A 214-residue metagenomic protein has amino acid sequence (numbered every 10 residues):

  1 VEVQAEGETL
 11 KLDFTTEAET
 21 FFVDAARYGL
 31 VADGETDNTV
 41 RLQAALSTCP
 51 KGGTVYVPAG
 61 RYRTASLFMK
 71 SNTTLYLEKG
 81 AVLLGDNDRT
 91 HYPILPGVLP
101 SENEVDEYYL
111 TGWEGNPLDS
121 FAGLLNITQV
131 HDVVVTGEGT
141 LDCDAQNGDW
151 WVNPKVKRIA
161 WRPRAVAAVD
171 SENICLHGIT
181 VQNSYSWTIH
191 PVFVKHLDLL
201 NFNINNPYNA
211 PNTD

Functional and structural regions predicted by a protein language model:
V1-D214: Extracellular/periplasmic carbohydrate-active domains that bind, remodel, or depolymerize complex polysaccharides
